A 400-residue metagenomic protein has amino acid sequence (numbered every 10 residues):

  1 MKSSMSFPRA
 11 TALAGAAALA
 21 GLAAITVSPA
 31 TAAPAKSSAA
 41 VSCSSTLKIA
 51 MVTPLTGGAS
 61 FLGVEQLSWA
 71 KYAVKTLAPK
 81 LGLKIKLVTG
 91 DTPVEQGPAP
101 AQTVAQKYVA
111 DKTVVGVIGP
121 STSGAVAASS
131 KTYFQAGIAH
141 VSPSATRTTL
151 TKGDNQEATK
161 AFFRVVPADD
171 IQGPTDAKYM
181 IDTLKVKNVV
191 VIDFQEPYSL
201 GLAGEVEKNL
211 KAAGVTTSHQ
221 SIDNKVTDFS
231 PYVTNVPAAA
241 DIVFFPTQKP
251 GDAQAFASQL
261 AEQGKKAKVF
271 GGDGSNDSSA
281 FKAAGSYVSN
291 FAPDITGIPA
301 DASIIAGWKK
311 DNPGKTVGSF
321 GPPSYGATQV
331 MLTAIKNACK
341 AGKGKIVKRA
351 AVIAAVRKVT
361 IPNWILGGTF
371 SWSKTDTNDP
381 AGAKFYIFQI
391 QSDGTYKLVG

Functional and structural regions predicted by a protein language model:
K2-A16, T31-G400: Extracytosolic ligand-binding ectodomains
A16-L22: Sec-dependent N-terminal signal peptides of Gram-positive bacterial secreted proteins and lipoproteins
L22-A30: C-terminal segment of classical bacterial N-terminal signal peptides
